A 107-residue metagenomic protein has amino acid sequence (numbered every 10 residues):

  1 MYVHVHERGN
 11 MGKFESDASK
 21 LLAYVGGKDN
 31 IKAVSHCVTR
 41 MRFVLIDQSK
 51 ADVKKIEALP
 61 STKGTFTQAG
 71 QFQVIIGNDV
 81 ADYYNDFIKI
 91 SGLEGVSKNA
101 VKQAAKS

Functional and structural regions predicted by a protein language model:
Y2-S107: Soluble N-terminal domains of membrane-associated systems
